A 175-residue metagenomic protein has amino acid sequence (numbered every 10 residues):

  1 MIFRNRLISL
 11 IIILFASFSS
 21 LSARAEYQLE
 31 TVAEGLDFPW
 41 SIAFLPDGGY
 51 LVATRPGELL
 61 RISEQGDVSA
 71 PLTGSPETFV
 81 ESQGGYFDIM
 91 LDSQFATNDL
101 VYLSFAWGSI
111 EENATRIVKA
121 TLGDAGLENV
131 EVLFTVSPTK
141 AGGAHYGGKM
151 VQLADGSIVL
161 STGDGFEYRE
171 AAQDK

Functional and structural regions predicted by a protein language model:
M1-R4: N-terminal secretory signal peptides that target proteins for export/translocation
I8-S19: Bacterial N-terminal signal peptides
A23-E30, G66-A70, L122-E131: Beta-strand initiation motifs
A25-T54: Mature N-terminal segment immediately following signal peptide/propeptide cleavage in secreted/periplasmic
T31-D37, L72-E81, L133-A141: Surface loop/turn motifs at the tips and blade-to-blade linkers of beta-strand repeat domains
D37-P39, E81-L91, G142-L153: Signature of short aromatic-glycine-proline-rich micro-motifs recurring in repeat-based ectodomains
F44-P46, L51-G57, F95-K175: Surface loops at the rim/top face of extracytoplasmic beta-rich domains
L51-G74: Beta-propeller domains
